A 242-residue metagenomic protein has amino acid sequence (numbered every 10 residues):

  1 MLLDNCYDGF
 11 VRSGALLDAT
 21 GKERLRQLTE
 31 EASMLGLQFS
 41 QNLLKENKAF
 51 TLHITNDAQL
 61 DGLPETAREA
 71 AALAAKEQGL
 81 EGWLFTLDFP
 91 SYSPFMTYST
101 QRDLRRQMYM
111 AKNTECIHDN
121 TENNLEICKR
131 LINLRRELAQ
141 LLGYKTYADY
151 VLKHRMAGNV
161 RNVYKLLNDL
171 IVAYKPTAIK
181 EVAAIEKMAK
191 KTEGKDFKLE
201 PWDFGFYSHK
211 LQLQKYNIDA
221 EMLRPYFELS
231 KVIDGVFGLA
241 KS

Functional and structural regions predicted by a protein language model:
L2-D4, A19, R26, E31-M34 (+5 more regions): Active-site-proximal, well-structured secondary-structure segments within enzyme catalytic domains
V11, S91-F95, I117-T121, L152-V160: Second-shell loop/turn segments in exported
S13-L16: Segments that shape or occlude catalytic/ligand-binding pockets
G21-R24, L104: Single-residue recognition of alpha-helix capping/boundary positions
E77-C116, F204: Active-site-adjacent "gating/activation" loops or surface patches in catalytic cores
N120-I127, I233: Structured ligand/cofactor/substrate-binding pocket environments in proteins
